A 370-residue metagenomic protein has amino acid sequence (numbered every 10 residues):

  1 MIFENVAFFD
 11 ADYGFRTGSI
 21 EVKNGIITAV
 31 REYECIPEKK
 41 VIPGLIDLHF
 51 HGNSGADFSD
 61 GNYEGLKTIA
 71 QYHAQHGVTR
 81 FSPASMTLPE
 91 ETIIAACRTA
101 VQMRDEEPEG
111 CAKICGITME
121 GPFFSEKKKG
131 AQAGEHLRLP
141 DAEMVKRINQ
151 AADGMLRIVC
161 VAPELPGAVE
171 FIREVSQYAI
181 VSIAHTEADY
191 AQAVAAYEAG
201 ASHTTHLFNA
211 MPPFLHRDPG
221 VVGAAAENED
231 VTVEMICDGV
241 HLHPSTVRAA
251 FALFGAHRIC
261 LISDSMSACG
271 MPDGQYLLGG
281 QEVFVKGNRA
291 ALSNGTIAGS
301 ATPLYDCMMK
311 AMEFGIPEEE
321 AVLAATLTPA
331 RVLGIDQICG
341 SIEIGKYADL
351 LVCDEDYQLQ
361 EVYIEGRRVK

Functional and structural regions predicted by a protein language model:
M1-E4, A29-K67, Q71: Replace "His-x-His-based motif
M1-Y33, Y363, R368: N-terminal metal-binding scaffold of metallo-dependent hydrolase/deaminase domains
V6, I20, G25, E38 (+12 more regions): Divalent metal-coordination and catalytic microenvironments
L45, G52-G61, S82-T92, A210-E227: Active-site loop-to-helix "anion-binding N-cap" substructures in soluble metabolic enzymes
H51, K67-A96, A112-S125, A152-E164 (+3 more regions): Divalent metal-dependent hydrolysis catalytic cores, especially in the metallo-beta-lactamase
Q71-S82, S125-D153, Y197-L207, D218 (+2 more regions): Active-site gating loops and adjacent loop-to-helix segments of metal-dependent hydrolytic enzymes
K146, Q150-M271: Active-site core of metal-dependent hydrolases
A224-V233, G239, F251-S263, A268-C353: His/Asp/Glu-enriched, well-ordered alpha-helical/loop segment that forms or immediately abuts the divalent-metal
